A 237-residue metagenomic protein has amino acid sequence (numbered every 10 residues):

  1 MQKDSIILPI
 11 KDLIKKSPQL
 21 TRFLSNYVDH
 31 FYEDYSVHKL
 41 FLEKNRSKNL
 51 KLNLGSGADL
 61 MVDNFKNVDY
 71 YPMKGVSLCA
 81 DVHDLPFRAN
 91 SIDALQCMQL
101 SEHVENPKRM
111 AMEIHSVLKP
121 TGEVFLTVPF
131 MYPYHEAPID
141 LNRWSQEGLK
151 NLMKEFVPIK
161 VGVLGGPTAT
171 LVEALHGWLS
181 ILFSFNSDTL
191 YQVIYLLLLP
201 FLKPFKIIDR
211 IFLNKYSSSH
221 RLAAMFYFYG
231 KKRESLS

Functional and structural regions predicted by a protein language model:
M1, L236-S237: C-terminal end-of-chain micro-motif
Q2-F41: Class I SAM-dependent methyltransferase Rossmann-like catalytic core, especially the SAM/SAH-binding loop
K3-D4, N49, Y191-Q192: Short acidic/polar alpha-helix capping motifs at helix-coil junctions
Y32-S36, V76-S77, R210-F212: Short gly/ser/thr-rich secondary-structure transition/capping motifs
H38-E136, Q146-E147, F228-K231: Conserved SAM-binding loop
K108-R109, E113, K119, E123-L236: S-adenosyl-L-methionine-dependent methyltransferase catalytic module, highlighting the catalytic core
